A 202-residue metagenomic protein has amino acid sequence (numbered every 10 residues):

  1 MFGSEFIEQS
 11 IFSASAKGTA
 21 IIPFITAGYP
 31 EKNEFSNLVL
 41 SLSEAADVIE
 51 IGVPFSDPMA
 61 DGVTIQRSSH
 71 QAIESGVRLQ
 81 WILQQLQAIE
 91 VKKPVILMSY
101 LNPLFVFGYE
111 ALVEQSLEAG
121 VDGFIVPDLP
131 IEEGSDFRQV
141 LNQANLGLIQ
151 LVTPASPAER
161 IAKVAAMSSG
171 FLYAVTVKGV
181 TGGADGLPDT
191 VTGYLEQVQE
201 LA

Functional and structural regions predicted by a protein language model:
M1-I22, Q84-Q85: N-terminal amphipathic alpha-helix/helix-capping segment at the start of soluble metabolic enzymes
G3-F6, V53-F55, T64-L129: Active-site beta->alpha loop and helix N-cap motifs at the rims of alpha/beta catalytic domains
I21-I25, I49-I51, V95-S99, F124-V126 (+2 more regions): Hydrophobic faces of well-ordered beta-strands that scaffold small-molecule active sites in alpha/beta enzyme cores
P23, L42, I49-G52, S116 (+1 more regions): Conserved, mostly hydrophobic/aromatic
Y29-K32, S43, D47-R78, V175-G183: Glycine-rich, proline-tolerant flexible connector loops at the mouths of alpha/beta enzymes
K32-S41, L104-Q115, S156-K163: Short, acidic/polar
I65-S75, I161-L201: Glycine/Thr-rich beta-alpha phosphate-binding loop at enzyme active sites
E74-V77, S99, G120-E133, G147-S156 (+2 more regions): Catalytic beta/alpha-barrel core
